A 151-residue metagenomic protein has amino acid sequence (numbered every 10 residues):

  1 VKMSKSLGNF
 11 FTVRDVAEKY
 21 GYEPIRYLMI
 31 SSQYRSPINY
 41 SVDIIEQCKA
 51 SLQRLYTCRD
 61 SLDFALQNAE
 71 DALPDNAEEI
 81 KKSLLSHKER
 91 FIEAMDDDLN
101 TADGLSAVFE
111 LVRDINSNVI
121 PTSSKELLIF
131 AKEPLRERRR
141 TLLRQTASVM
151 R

Functional and structural regions predicted by a protein language model:
V1-E89, I120: Catalytic adenosine-cofactor/nucleotide-binding cores of aminoacyl-tRNA synthetases and other
S6-G8, G21, A94, G104-S106 (+1 more regions): Residue-identity detector for glycine
V13, P24-I25, L52, T101-L105 (+2 more regions): Short runs of predominantly hydrophobic/aromatic residues within well-ordered alpha helices that form helix-helix
P37, T57-N68, D97-G104, S117 (+2 more regions): Intrinsically disordered or highly flexible coil/loop and linker segments, enriched in small and charged/polar residues
S41-I44, L73-N76, I80, N100-G104 (+2 more regions): Residue-level recognition of alpha-helical structural elements
Q53-Y56, E79-D97, T101-D114: Core structural elements
S106-R151: Basic, alpha-helical terminal appendages of large translation-related enzymes
